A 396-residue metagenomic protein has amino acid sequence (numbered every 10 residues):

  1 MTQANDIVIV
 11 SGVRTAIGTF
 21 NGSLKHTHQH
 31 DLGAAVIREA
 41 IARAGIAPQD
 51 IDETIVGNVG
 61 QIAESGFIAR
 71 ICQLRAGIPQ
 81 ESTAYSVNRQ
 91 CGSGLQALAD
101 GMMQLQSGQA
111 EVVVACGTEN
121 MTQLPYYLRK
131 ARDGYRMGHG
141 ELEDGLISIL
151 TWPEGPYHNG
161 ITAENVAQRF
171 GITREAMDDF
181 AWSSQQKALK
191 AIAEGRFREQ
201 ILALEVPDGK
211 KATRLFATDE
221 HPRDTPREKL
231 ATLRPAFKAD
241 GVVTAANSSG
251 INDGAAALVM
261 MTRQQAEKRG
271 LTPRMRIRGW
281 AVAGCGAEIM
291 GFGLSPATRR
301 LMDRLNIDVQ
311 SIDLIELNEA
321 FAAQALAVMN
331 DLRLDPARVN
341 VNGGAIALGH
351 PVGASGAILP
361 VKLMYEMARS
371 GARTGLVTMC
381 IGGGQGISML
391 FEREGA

Functional and structural regions predicted by a protein language model:
M1-T27, P226-F292, P296, D303-R304 (+4 more regions): Condensing-enzyme catalytic core mediating Claisen C-C bond formation in acyl metabolism
V13-T15, K25-A35, R43, A176-K268 (+2 more regions): N-terminal extracellular/periplasmic Venus flytrap/periplasmic-binding protein-like
K25-V113, T118-R136, I201-F216, E288-I289 (+1 more regions): Conserved beta-ketoacyl condensing-enzyme motif
H30-G45, I68-C72, A97, G160-V166 (+5 more regions): Short, well-ordered amphipathic alpha-helical segments that serve as non-catalytic structural scaffolds within diverse
N58-V113, P153-H158, D224-G250, D331-I358 (+2 more regions): Conserved catalytic cysteine-centered active-site region of acyl-thioester-dependent Claisen-condensing enzymes
N88-E119, A167-R196, A257-Q264, M329 (+2 more regions): Active-site-proximal alpha-helical scaffold in enzymes
V112-V166: Flexible glycine-/small-residue-enriched beta->alpha junction loops that bind anionic phosphate/pyrophosphate groups
I161-E164, F197-L202, D208, R278-A347: Active-site pocket-lining segment
